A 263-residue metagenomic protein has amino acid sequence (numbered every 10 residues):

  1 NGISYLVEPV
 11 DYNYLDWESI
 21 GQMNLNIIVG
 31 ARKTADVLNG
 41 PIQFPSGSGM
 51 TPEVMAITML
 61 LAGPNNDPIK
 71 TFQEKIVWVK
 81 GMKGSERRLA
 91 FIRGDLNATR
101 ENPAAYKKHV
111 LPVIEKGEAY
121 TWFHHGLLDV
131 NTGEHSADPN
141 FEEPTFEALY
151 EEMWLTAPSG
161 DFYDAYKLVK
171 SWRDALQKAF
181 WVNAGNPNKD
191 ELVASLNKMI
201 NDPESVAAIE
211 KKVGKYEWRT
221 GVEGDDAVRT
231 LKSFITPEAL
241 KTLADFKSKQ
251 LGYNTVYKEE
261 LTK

Functional and structural regions predicted by a protein language model:
N1-N97, A105, W154-A165, R173-A208: Hinge/capping helix and adjacent helix->loop/strand transition within the periplasmic-binding protein
L25, T34, H109-I200, K249-K263: C-terminal lobe and pocket-closing loops of periplasmic/extracytoplasmic Venus-flytrap solute-binding proteins
I92-L96, A137-T145, L231-P237: Short, surface-exposed amphipathic charged segments that create phosphate/polyanion-binding patches used for binding
D95, P103, V110, I114 (+4 more regions): Sec/Tat-exported extracytoplasmic proteins
N97-A98, T121: Short, Asp-centered acidic motifs that coordinate Mg2+ and/or phosphate in catalytic or ligand-binding sites
G126-A137, F146, S205-T230: Mature extracytoplasmic/periplasmic domains
G221-K263: Extracellular/periplasmic bilobal clamshell ligand-binding domains
